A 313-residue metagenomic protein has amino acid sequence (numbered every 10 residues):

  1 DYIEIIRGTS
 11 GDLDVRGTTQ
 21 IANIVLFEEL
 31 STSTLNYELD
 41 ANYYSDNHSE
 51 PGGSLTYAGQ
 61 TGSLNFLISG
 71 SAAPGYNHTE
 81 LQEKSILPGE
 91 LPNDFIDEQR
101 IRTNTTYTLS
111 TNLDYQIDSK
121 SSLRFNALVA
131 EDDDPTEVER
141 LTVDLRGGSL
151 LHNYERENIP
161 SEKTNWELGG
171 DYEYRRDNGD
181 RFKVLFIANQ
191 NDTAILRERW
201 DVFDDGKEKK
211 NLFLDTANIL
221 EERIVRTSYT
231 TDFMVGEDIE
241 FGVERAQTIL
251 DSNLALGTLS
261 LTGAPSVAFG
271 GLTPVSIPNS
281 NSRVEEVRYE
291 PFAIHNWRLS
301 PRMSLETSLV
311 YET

Functional and structural regions predicted by a protein language model:
D1-R7, L55: Short acidic/polar hinge/loop motifs at secondary-structure boundaries that mediate gating or recognition
R7, L26, A72: Residues that line or immediately flank small-molecule/substrate-binding pockets and catalytic motifs
R7, L35-Y43, S308-T313: Transmembrane beta-strand segments that form the barrel wall of outer-membrane beta-barrel proteins
T9-L13, Y44, G75, S304: Short beta-strands and strand-coil junctions in structured, solvent-facing domains, enriched
R16-L39, P51-G53: N-terminal periplasmic accessory domains that precede and gate Gram-negative outer-membrane beta-barrel machines
S45-E80, P92-V138, P160-R176: Transmembrane beta-barrel wall of Gram-negative outer-membrane proteins
H48-E50, A73, T79-P88, T136-L145 (+3 more regions): Outer-membrane beta-barrel translocator domains and adjoining extracellular loop/strand segments of Gram-negative
S110-D132, E157-T313: Face-selective signature of the C-terminal outer-membrane beta-barrel domain
